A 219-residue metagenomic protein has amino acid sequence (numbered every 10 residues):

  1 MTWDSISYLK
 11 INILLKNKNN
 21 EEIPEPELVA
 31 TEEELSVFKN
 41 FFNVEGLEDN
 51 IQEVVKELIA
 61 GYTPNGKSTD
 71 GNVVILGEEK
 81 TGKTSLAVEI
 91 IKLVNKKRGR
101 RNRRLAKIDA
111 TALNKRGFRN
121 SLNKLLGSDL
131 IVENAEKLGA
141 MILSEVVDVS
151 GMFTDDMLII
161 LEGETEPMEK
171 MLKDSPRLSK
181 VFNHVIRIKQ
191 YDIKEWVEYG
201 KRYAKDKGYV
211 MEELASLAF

Functional and structural regions predicted by a protein language model:
M1-N40: Extended, charged/polar low-complexity intrinsically disordered regions
P24-G71: Pre-Walker A (pre-P-loop) alpha-helix and adjacent loop at the N terminus of AAA/AAA+ ATPase modules, a conserved
Y62, L113-M152: Conserved alpha-helical scaffold flanking the Walker A/P-loop in AAA+ ATPase domains
D70-N102: Walker A/P-loop
L93-L125: AAA+/P-loop NTPase substrate/partner-engagement loops
F153-K173: Sensor-1/coupling segment of RecA-like P-loop NTPase cores
K173-Y191: A short helix-turn-beta junction within AAA+ P-loop NTPase domains corresponding to the substrate/partner-engaging
K189-F219: Conserved C-terminal "switch" segment of AAA+ ATPases
